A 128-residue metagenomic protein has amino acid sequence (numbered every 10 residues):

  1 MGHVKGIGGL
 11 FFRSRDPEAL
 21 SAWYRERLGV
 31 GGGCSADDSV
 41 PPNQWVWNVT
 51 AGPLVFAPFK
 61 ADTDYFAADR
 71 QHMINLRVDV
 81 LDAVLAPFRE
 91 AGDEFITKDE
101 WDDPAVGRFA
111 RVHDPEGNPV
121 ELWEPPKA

Functional and structural regions predicted by a protein language model:
M1-G9, C34-A36, L85-A128: Vicinal oxygen chelate
G2-K5, F11-L54, E90: Core segments of cupin and vicinal oxygen chelate
G9, P53-F56, Q71-M73, G107: Structural motif
P17, L81-D82, P115: Residues at or immediately preceding the N-termini of alpha-helices
V30-R70, V112-P115, P119-P126: Conserved short beta-strand elements that form part of the metal-binding/catalytic scaffold of enzyme active sites
F59, N75-R77, K98, W123: A cross-family glycoside hydrolase active-site/sugar-binding cleft signature
A67-F88: Mid-chain, well-packed structural core segment of small domains
